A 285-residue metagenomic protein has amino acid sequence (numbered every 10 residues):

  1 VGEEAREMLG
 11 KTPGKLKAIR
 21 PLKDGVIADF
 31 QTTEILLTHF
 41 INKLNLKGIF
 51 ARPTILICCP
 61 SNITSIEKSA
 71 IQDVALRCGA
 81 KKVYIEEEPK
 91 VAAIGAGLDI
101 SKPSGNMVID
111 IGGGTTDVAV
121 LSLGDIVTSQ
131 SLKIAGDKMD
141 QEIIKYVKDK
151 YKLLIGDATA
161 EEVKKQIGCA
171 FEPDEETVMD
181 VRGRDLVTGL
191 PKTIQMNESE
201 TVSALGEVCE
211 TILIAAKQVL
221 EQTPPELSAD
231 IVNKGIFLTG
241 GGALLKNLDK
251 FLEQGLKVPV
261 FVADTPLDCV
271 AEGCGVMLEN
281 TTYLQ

Functional and structural regions predicted by a protein language model:
V1-I111, A119-F237, A243-Q285: Nucleotide/phosphate-binding catalytic cleft detector across ATP-hydrolyzing and phosphate-transferring enzymes
